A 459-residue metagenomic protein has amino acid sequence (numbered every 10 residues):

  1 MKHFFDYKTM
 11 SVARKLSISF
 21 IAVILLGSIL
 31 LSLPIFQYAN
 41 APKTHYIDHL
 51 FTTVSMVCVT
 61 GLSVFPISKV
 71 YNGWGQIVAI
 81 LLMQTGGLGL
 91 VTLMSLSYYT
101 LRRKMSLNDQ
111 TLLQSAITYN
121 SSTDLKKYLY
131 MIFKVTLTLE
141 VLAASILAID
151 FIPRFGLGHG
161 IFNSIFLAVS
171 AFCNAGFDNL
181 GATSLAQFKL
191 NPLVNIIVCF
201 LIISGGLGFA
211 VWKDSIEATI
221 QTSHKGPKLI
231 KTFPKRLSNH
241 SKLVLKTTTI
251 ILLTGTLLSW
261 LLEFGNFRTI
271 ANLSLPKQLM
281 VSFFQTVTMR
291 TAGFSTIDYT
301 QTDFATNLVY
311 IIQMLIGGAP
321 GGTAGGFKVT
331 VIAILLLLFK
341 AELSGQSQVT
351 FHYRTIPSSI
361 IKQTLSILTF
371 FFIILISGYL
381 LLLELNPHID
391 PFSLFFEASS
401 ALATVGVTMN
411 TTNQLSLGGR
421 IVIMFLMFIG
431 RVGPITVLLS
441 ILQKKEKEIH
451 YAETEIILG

Functional and structural regions predicted by a protein language model:
M1-G459: Membrane-proximal intracellular helices of multi-pass ion channels
